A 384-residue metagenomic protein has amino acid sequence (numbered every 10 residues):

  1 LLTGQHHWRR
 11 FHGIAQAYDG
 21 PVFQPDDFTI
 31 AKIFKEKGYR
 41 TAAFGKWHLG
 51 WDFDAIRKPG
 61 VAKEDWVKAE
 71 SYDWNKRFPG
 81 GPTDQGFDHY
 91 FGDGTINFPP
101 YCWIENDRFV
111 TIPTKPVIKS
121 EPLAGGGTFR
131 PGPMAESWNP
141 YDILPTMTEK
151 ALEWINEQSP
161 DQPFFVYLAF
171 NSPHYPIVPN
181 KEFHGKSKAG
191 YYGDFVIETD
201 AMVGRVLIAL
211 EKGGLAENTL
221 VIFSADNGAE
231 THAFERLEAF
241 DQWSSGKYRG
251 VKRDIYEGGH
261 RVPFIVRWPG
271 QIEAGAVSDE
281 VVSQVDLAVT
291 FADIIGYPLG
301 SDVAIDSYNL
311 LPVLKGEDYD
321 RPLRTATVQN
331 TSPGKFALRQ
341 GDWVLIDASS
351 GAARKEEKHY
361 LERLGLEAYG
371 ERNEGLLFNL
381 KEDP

Functional and structural regions predicted by a protein language model:
L1-L376, L380, P384: Formylglycine-dependent sulfatase
